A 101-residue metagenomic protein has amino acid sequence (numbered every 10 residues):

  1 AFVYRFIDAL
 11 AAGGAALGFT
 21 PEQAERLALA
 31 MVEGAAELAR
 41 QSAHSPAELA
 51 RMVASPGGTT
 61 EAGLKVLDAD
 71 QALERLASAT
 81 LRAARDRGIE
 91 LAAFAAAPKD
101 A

Functional and structural regions predicted by a protein language model:
A1-R26: Anionic-ligand binding region
E25-A101: NAD(P)-dependent Rossmann-like dehydrogenase/reductase catalytic/cofactor-binding core
